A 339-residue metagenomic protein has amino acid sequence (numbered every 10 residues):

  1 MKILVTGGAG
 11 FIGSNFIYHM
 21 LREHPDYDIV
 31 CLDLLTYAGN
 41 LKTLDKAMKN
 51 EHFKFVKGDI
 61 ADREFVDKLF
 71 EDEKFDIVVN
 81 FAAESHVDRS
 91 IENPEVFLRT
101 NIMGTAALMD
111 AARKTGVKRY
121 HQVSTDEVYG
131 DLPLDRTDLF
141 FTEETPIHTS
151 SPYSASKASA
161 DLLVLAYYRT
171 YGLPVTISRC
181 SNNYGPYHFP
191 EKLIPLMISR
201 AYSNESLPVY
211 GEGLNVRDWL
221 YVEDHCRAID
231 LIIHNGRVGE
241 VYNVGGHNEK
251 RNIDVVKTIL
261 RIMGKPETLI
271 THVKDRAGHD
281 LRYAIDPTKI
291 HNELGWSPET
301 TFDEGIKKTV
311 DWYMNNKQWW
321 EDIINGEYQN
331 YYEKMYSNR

Functional and structural regions predicted by a protein language model:
M1-N183, K308, Y313-N316, D322-R339: N-terminal Rossmann-like NAD(P)+-binding domain of SDR-like oxidoreductases, especially those catalyzing
I12, A38-G39, E64, H188 (+2 more regions): Residues that form or flank phosphate/diphosphate-binding pockets in enzymes that use nucleotide phosphates
F16-H19, I29, G58-A61, P195 (+1 more regions): C-terminal substrate-binding subdomain of Rossmann-fold SDR/epimerase-dehydratase oxidoreductases
L41-L44, L132-D135, H188-E191, V255-V256 (+1 more regions): Short aromatic-enriched loop/helix-cap "lid" or pocket-rim segments at secondary-structure transitions that line
A47, D135-R136, P190-I198, K274: A glycine/serine/threonine-rich, flexible loop-to-helix segment that serves as the NAD(P) cofactor-binding "lid"
F65, V96, M103, F189-L193 (+2 more regions): Residue-level recognition of oxygen-bearing side chains
T137, T149-S156, P186, P190-I194 (+1 more regions): The catalytic Tyr-centered alpha-helix of NAD(P)H-dependent dehydrogenases
S159, L163, Y167, M197 (+2 more regions): Hydrophobic alpha-helix immediately C-terminal to the catalytic Tyr-X-X-X-Lys motif of short-chain
